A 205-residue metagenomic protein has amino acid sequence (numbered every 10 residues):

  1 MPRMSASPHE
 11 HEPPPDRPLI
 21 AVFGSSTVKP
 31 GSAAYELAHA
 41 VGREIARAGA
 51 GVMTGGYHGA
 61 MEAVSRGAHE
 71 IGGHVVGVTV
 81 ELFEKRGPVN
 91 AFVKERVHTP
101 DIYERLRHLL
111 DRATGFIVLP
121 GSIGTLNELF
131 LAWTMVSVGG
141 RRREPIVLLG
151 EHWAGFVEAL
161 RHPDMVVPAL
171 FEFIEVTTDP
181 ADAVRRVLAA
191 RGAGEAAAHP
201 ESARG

Functional and structural regions predicted by a protein language model:
P2-V76: Glycine-rich beta-alpha loop segments
G24-S26, G55-Y57, T79-V80, T99-I102 (+4 more regions): Fold-independent oxyanion-binding glycine-rich loops and adjacent beta-strand/coil segments at enzyme active sites
G31-A33, L126-F130: Glycine/threonine-rich flexible loop motifs
E44-A50, R112-F116, G140-E144: Short, surface-exposed connector motifs at secondary-structure boundaries
G59-V118: Acidic/glycine-enriched connector segments
H74-E81, L119, L126, W133-A159 (+1 more regions): Short, acidic/small-residue loops that bind anionic groups at enzyme active sites
T99, E104, R141-R142, E151-R186: Short, glycine-/small-residue-rich phosphate/pyrophosphate-handling segment
H108-D111, G115, P168-G205: A charged, well-structured terminal subsegment
